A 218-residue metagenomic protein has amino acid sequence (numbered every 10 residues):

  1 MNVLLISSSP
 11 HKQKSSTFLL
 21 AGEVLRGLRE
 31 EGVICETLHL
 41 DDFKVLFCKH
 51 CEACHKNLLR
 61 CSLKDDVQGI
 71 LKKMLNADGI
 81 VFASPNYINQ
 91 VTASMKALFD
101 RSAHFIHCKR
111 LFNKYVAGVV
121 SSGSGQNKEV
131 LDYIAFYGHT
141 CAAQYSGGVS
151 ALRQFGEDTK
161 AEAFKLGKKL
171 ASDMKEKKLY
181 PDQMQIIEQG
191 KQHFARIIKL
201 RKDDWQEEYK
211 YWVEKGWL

Functional and structural regions predicted by a protein language model:
M1-H104, Q144, A161-L218: N-terminal beta1-alpha1-beta2 submodule of the flavodoxin-like/Rossmannoid cofactor-binding fold
P10-K12, Y87-I88, S121-G125, L152-G156: Short histidine/acidic/glycine/proline-rich micro-motifs that form metal- and phosphate-coordinating active-site loops
H39-D42, V149-Q154: Short beta->alpha junction loops
A93, I106, R110-A151, T159: Short, glycine-/small-residue-rich phosphate/pyrophosphate-handling segment
